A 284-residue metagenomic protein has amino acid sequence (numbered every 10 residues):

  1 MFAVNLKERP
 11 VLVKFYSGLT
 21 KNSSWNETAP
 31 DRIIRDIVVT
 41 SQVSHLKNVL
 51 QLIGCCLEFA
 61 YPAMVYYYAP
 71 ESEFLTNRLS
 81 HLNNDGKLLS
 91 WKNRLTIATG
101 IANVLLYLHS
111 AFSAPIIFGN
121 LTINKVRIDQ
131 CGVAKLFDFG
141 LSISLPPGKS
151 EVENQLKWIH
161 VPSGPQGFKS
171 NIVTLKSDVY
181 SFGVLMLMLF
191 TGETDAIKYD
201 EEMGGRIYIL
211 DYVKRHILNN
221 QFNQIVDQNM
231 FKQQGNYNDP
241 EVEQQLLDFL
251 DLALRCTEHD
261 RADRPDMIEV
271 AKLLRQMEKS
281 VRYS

Functional and structural regions predicted by a protein language model:
M1-S24: Glycine-rich ATP phosphate-binding loop
Q51-P62, P70: Short beta-strand micro-motifs within the conserved protein kinase catalytic domain, predominantly in the N-lobe
A69-L82, Q221: Structural motif in protein kinase domains
H109, S113-I128: Catalytic-loop of the protein kinase fold
T122-P162, Q166: Activation segment/activation loop of eukaryotic-type protein kinase catalytic domains
D178: Conserved catalytic-loop aspartate of Hanks-type protein kinases
K214-A262: C-terminal lobe substrate-recognition/regulatory segment of protein kinase catalytic domains
